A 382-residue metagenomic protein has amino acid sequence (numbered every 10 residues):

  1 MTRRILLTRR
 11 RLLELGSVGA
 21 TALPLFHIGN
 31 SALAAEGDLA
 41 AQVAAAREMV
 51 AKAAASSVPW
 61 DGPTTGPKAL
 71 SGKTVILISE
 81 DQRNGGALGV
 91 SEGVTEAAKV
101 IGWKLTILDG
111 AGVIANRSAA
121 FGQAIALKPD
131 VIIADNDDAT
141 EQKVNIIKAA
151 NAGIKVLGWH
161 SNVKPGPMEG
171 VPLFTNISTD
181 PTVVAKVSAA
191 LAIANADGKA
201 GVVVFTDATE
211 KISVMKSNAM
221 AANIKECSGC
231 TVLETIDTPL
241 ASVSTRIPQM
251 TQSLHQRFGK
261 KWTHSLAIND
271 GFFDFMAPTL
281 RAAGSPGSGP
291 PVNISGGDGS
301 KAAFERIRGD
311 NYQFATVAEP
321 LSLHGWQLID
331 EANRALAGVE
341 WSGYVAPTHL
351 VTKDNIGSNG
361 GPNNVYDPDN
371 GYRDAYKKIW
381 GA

Functional and structural regions predicted by a protein language model:
M1-R11, L15-L33: N-terminal secretory signal peptides
A35-K73, P320, H324-A382: Hinge/cleft segment of the Venus flytrap/periplasmic-binding protein
V75-E80, V94-E96, V184-D237, L328 (+2 more regions): An alpha-beta-alpha
I78-S91, I107-N116, D137, H160-S161 (+6 more regions): Hinge/beta->alpha junction and helix N-cap segments in small-molecule ligand-binding domains
A87-G102: Short, polar/charged alpha-helical segment
A124-V131, K260-W262: Short acidic/histidine-rich motifs immediately flanking catalytic phosphotransfer sites in two-component signaling
A134-N151, M220, P239-R306: Hydrophobic alpha-helical
T140-V183, G201, S300-R306, Q313: Flexible loop/hinge segments that line or gate small-molecule binding clefts
